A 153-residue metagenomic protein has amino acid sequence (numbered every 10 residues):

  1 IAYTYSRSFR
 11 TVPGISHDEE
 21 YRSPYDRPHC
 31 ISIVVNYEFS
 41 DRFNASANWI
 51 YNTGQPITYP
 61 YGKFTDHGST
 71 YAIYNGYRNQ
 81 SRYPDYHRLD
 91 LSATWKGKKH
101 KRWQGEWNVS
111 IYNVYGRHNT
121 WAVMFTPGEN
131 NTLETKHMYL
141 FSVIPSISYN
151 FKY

Functional and structural regions predicted by a protein language model:
I1-P56: Gram-negative outer-membrane beta-barrel transporters
S6-S16, H67-N75, T126-N131: Flexible, solvent-exposed coil segments and beta strand-coil junctions, predominantly the extracellular/periplasmic
F9, S92-T94: Outer-membrane beta-barrel transmembrane strand signature
S16-R22, G76-Q80, T132-H137: Extracellular loop and loop/strand-boundary signature of outer-membrane beta-barrel proteins
R22-P28, R82-Y86, M138-S142: Transmembrane beta-barrel outer-membrane domains
C30-S32, D90, E106: Extracellular structured ligand-interaction cores
S32-I33, I73-Y74, K98: Generic detector of contiguous secondary-structure segments
R42, Y51-S69, Y86-R88, W95-Y153: C-terminal beta-signal and adjacent terminal beta-strands/loops of Gram-negative outer-membrane beta-barrel proteins
